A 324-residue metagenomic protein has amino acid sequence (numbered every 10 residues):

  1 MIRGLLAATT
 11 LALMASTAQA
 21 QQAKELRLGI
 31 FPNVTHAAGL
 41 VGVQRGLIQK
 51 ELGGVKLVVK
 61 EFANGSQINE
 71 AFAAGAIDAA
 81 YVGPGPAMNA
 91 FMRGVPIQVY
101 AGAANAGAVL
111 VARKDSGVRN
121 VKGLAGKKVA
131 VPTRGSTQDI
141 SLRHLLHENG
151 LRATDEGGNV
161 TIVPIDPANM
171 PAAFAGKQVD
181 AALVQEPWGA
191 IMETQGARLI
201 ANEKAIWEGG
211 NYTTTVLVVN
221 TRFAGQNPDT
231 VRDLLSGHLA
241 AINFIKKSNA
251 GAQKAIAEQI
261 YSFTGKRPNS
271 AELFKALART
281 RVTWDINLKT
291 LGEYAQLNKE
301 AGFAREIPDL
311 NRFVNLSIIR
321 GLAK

Functional and structural regions predicted by a protein language model:
G4-M14: Bacterial N-terminal signal peptides
S16-A20: Sec/Tat signal peptide C-region and signal peptidase I cleavage site
Q21-P164, D180-E186: Short, glycine-/small- and polar/acidic-enriched structural segments that line small-molecule recognition paths
Q49-G54, A205-E208, A278-I286: Short, solvent-exposed loop/beta-turn-alpha elements that line the ligand-binding surface or hinge of extracytoplasmic
G85-P86, E156-N159, V163, A168-Q259: Pocket-lining segment of extracytoplasmic ligand-binding domains
N89-Y100, H147, I191-A205, T264-R267: Ligand-binding "clamshell"
G225-R305: Secondary-structure end/capping motifs
Q296-K324: Conserved C-terminal helix/tail region of periplasmic/extracytoplasmic solute-binding proteins
